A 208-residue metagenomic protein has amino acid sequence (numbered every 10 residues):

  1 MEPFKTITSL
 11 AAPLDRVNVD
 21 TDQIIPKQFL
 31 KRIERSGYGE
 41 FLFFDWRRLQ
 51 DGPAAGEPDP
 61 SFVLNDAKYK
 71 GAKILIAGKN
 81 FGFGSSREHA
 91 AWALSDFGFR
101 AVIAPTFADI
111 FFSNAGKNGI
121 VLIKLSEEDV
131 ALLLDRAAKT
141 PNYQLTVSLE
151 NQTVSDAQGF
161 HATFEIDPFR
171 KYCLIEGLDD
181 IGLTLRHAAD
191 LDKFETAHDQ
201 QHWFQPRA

Functional and structural regions predicted by a protein language model:
M1-G78, G82-A208: Cytosolic catalytic domains that perform sulfur/thiol-centered chemistry
